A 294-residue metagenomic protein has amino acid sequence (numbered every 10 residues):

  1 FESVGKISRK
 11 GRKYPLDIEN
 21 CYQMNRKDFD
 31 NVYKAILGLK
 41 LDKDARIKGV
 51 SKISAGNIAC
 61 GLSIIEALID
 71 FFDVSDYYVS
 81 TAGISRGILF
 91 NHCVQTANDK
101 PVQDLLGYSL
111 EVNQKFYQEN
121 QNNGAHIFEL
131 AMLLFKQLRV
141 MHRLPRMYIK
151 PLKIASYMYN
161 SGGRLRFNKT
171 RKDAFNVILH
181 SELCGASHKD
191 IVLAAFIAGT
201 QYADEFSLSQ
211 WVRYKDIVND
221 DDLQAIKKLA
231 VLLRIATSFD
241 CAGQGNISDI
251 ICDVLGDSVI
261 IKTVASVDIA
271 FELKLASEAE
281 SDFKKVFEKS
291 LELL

Functional and structural regions predicted by a protein language model:
F1-I235, D240-G243, D257, I261 (+1 more regions): Helical "lid/coupling" subdomains associated with nucleotide-phosphate turnover
V79, L293-L294: A structural preference for short, hydrophobic beta-strand core positions in alpha/beta folds
F239-L293: Low-complexity, glycine/alanine/valine/leucine- and proline-rich hydrophobic stretches
